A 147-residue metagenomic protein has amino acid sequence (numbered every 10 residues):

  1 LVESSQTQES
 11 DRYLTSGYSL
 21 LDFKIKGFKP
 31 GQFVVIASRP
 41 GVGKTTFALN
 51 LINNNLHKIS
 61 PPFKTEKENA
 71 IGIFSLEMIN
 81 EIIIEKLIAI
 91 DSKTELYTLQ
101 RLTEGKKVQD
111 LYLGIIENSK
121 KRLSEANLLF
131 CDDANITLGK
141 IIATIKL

Functional and structural regions predicted by a protein language model:
L1-F23: N-terminal pre-Walker A segment at the start of P-loop NTPase domains
S16, F23, K58-L147: Cytosolic-facing regulatory segments adjacent to core modules
K29-V34, N69: Pre-Walker A (Motif I) flank of P-loop NTPase domains
A37-S38: The Walker A (P-loop) glycine that initiates the GxxxxGKT/S ATP-binding motif of P-loop NTPases
G41: Walker A (P-loop) phosphate-binding loop of P-loop NTPases
K44: Conserved lysine of the Walker
F47, L51, I83: Hydrophobic positions on the alpha1 helix immediately C-terminal to the Walker A/P-loop
N50-S60: Walker A/P-loop NTP-binding motif
